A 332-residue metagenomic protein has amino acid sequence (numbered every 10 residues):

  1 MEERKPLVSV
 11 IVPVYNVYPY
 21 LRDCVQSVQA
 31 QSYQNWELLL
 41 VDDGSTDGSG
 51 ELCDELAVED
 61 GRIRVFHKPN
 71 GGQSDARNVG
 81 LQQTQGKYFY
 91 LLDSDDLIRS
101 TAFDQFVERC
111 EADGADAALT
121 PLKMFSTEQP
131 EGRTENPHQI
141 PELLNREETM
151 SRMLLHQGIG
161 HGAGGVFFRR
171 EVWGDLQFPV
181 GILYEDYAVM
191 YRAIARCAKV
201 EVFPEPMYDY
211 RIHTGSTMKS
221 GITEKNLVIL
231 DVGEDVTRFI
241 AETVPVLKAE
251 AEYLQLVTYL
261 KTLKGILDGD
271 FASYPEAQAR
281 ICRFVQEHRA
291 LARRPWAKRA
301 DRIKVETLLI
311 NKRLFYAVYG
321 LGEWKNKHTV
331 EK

Functional and structural regions predicted by a protein language model:
P6-S9, E37, A188: Cell-envelope/extracellular polymer assembly enzymes that use nucleotide-activated donors
N16-A30: Short, well-formed alpha-helical segments that are part of the catalytic scaffolds of diverse glycosyltransferases
Q34, D42-L52, P69: A conserved acidic beta->alpha catalytic loop
K68-T84, L97, Q105: Glycine-rich, basic loop-to-helix element that forms the pyrophosphate-binding segment of sugar-nucleotide handling
Q73, S94-V200, G215-E224: Donor-binding/catalytic cores of nucleotide-activated saccharide and glycerol-phosphate transferases/polymerases
F89: Short aromatic/hydrophobic "clamp" motif used to bind/position activated sugar donors
M207-H213, S220-L247, K261-L291: Catalytic core of nucleotide-sugar-dependent glycosyltransferases
F271-K332: Membrane-interface aromatic/basic loop that binds lipid-linked glycans or pyrophosphate carriers, typified by
